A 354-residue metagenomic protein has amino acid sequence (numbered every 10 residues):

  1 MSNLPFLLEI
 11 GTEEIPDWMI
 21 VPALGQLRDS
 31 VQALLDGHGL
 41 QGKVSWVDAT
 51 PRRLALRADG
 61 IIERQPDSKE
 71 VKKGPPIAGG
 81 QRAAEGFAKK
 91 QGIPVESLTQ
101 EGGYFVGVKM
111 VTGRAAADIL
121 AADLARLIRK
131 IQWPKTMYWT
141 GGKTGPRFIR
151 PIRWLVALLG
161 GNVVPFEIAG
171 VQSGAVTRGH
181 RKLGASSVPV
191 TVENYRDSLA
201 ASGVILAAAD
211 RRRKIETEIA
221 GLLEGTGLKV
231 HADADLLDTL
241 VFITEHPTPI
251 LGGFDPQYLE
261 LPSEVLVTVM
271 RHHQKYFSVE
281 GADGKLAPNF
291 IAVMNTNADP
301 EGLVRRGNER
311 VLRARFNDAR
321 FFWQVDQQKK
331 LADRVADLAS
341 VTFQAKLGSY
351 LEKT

Functional and structural regions predicted by a protein language model:
M1-L266: Long, basic N-terminal domains or extensions that often function in RNA/ssDNA interaction or organelle/cellular
I152-R153, H231-E352: Catalytic nucleotidyl-transfer cores of nucleotide-processing enzymes
